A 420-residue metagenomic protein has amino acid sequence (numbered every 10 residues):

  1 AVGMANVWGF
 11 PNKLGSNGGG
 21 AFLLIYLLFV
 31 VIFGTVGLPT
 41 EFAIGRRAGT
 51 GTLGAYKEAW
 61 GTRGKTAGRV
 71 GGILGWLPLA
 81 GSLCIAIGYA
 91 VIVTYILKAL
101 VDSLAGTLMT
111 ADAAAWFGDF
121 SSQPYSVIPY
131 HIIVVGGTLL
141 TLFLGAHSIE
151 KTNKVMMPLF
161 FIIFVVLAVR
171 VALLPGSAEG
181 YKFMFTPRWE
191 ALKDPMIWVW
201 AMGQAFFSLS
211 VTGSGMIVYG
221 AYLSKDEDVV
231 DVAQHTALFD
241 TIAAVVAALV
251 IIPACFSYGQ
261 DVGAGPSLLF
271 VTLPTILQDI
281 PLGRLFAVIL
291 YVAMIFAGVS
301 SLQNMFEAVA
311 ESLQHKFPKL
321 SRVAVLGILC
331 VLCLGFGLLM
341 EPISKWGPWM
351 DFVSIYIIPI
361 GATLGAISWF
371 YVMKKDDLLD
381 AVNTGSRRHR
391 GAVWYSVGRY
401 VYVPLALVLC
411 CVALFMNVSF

Functional and structural regions predicted by a protein language model:
A1-A5, S82-A90, S121-F143, R170-P175 (+4 more regions): Hydrophobic, membrane-embedded alpha-helices of multi-pass small-molecule transporters
A1-F29, L142, S214-G215, G220 (+5 more regions): Transmembrane helix-boundary motif of multi-pass solute transporters/channels
G9-Y26, G45-G51, S148-M156, D231 (+6 more regions): Transmembrane helix-loop boundary segments of multi-pass membrane transporters
K13-N17, T50-L77, A90-H147, G176-V199 (+4 more regions): Inter-helical loop and helix-membrane interface segments of multi-pass membrane transporters/permeases
A67, L74-L79, Q123, F306 (+3 more regions): C-terminal membrane-solvent junction of multi-pass transporters and transport-like membrane proteins
V93-S122, Y222-E227, D231, H235-A243 (+2 more regions): Helix-loop-helix connectors at the membrane interface of multi-pass transporters/channels
V127-I128, F239-V245, Q260-D261, R284-A287 (+3 more regions): Loop-to-transmembrane helix boundary motifs in multi-pass membrane proteins
E150-V299, F317: Membrane-embedded translocation segments of transport machinery
